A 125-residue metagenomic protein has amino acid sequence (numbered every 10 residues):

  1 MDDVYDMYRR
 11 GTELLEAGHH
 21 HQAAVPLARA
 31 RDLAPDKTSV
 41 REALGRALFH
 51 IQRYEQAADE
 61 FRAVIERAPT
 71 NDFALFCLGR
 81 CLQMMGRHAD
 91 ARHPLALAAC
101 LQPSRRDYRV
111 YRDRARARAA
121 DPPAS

Functional and structural regions predicted by a protein language model:
E16-A17, H50, M84, A117-D121: Register position in tetratricopeptide repeats
